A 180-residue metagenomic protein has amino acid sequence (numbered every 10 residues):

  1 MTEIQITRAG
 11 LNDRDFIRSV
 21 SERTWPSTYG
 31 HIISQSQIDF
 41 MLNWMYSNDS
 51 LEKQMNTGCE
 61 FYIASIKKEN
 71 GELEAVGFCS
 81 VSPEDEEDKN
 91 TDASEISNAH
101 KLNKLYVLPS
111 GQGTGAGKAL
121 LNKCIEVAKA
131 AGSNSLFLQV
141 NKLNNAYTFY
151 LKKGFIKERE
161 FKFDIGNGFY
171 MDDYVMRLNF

Functional and structural regions predicted by a protein language model:
T2-Q5: Extreme N-terminal starter segment of soluble prokaryotic enzymes
R8-R14, R18-I32, Q37-G111, L121-K123 (+3 more regions): Acetyl-CoA-dependent GNAT
L73, S80-S82, C124-N144, I156-E158: A short, hydrophobic/aromatic-rich structural module that often spans a beta strand with its adjoining loop
V76, T114-A116, N167: Short glycine-rich loop/turn motifs that provide flexible caps or phosphate-binding loops at active sites
E95-H100, N134-Y147, L151-K153, E160-F180: C-terminal "cap" of GNAT-fold acetyltransferases
K104-N122, K129-A131, N141-T148, K152-K153: Conserved glycine-rich acetyl-CoA-binding loop
